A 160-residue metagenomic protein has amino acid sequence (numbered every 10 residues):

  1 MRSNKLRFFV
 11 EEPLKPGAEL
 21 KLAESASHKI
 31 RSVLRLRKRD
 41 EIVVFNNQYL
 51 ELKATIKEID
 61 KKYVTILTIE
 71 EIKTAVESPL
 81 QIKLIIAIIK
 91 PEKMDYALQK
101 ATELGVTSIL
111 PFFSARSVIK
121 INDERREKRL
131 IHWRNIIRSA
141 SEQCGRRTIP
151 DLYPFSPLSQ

Functional and structural regions predicted by a protein language model:
M1-K73: N-terminal positively charged helical leader segments and presequences
A75-Q160: RNA substrate-binding interface of SAM-dependent RNA methyltransferases
